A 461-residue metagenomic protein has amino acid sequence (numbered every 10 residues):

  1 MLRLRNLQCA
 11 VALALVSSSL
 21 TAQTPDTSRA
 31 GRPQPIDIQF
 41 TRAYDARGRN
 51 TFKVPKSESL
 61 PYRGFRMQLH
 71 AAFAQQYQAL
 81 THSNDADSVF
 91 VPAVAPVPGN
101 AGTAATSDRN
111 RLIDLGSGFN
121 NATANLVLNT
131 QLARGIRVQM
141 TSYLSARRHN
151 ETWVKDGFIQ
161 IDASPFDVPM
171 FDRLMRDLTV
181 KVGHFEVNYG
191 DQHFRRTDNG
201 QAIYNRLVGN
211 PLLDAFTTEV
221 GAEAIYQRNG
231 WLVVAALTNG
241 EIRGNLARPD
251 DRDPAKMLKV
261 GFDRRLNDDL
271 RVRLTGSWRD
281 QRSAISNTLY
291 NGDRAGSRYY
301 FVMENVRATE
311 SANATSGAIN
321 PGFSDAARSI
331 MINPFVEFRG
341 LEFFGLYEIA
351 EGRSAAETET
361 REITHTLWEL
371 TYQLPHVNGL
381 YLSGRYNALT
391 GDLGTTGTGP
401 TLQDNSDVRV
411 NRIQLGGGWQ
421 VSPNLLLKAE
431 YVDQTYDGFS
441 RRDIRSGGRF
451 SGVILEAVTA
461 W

Functional and structural regions predicted by a protein language model:
L2, N6, V11-L15, S19-F90 (+2 more regions): N-terminal periplasmic/intermembrane-space "pro-region" immediately following the signal or transit peptide
L7-Q8, G261, G416, E430: Residue-level detector of intrinsically disordered/flexible regions characterized by low predicted structural confidence
Q8-A10, T21-A22, S28, F52 (+10 more regions): Intrinsic disorder/low-complexity detector
T21, A86, F90-P92, N150 (+6 more regions): Residue-level signature of transmembrane alpha-helix interfaces in integral membrane proteins
P25-D45, R111-I113, Q139, F158-I161 (+2 more regions): Outer-membrane beta-barrel pore domains
E58-T81, A86, G102-R243, P249-S283 (+4 more regions): Outer membrane beta-barrel
V89-V91, D172, A215, S446-G447 (+2 more regions): Short acidic-glycine motifs
F90-A101, A202-V208, D293-N313: Surface-exposed loop/turn segments flanking beta-strands in extracellular/periplasmic regions
